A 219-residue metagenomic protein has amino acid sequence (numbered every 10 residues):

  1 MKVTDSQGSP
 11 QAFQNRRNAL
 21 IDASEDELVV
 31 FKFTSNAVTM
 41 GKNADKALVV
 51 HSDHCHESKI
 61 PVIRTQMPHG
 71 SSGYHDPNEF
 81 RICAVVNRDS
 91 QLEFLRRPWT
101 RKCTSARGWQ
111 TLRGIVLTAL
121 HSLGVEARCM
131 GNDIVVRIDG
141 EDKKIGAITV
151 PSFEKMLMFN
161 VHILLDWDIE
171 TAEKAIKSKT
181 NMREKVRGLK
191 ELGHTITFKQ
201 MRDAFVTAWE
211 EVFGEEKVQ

Functional and structural regions predicted by a protein language model:
M1, C129-M130: Charge-dense, helix-prone N-terminal extensions
M1-E57, P61-Q66, M182-Q219: Active-site loop/lid in soluble adenylation, ligation, and acyl-transfer enzymes
A23-D26, L92, R97-R128, E141-Q219: Long, positively charged amphipathic alpha-helical accessory segments at protein N-termini or as interdomain linkers
N36, N78, F159: Residues that flank catalytic or metal-binding motifs in active/ligand-binding sites
N43-D45, N87-S90, W167-I169: Short loop segments at secondary-structure junctions
H51-R101: A glycine-rich, hydrophobic loop/mini-helix early in the fold
H75-N78, I138-K144: A short, glycine/Asx- and small/polar-enriched loop/turn that sits immediately N-terminal to a beta-strand
D133-V136: Glycine- and Gly-Pro-enriched alpha-helical subdomains that act as flexible, kink-prone "lid/hinge" or packing modules
